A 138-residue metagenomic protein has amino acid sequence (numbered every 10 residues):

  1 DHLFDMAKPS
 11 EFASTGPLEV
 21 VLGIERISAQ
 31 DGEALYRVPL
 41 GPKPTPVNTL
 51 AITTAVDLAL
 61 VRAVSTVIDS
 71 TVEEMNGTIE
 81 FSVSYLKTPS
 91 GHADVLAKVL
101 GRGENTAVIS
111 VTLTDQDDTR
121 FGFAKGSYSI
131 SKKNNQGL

Functional and structural regions predicted by a protein language model:
D1-F4, P89-S90, L100-L138: HotDog/MaoC-like acyl-thioester-processing domains
D1-K43: Non-catalytic linker/capping segments at the edges of enzyme domains
L18, Q30-G32, M75-G77, G91 (+2 more regions): Residue-level preference for beta-strand/loop junctions
V20-I24, I79-S84, V95-L96, A124: Short structured motifs
S28, Y85-K87, G101: A residue-level detector for short acidic-glycine micro-motifs
R37-V61: Hot-dog-fold acyl-thioester-processing enzymes
T54, L58, E80-Y85, V111-T114 (+1 more regions): Hydrophobic alpha-helical segments of small multi-pass membrane proteins
V61-A93: Hydrophobic beta-strand-centered segment that forms part of the acyl-chain substrate-binding groove
